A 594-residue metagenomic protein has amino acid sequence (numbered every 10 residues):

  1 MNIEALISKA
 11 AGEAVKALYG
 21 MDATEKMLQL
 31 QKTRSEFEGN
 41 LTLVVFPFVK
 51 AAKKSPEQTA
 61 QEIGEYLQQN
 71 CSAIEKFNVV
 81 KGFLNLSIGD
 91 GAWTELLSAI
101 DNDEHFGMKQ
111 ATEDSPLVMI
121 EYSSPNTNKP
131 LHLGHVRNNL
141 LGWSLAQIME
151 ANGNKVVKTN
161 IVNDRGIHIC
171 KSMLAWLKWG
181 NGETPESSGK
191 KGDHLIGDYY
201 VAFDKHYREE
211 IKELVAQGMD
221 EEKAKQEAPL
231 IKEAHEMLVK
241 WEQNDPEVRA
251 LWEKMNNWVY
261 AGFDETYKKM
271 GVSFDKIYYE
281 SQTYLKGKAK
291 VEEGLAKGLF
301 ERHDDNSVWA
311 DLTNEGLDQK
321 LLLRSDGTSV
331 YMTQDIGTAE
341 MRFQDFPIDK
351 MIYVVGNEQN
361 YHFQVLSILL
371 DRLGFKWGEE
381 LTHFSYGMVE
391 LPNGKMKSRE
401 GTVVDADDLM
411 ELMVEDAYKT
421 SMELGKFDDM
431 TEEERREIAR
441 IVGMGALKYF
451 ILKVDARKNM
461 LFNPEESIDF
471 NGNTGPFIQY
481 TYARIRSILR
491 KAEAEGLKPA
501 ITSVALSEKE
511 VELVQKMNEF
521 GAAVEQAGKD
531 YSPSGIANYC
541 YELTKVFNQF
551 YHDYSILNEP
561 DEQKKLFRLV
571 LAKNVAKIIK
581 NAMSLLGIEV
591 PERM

Functional and structural regions predicted by a protein language model:
M1-T94, T112-M594: Non-catalytic interaction-recognition regions
E95-I100: Short, charged, solvent-exposed linker or helix-capping segments at domain edges/interfaces that act as flexible hinges
D101-E113: Flexible, low-complexity linker/hinge segments
